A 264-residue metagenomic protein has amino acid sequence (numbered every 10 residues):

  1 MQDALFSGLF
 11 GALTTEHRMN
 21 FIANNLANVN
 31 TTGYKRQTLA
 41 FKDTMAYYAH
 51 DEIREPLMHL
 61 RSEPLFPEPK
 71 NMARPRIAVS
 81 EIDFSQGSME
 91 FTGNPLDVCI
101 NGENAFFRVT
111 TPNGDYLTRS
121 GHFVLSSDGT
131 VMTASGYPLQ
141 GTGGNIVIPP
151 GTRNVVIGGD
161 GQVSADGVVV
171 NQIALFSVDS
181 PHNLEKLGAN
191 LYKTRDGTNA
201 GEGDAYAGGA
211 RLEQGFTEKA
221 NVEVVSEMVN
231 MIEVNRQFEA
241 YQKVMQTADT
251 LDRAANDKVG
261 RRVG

Functional and structural regions predicted by a protein language model:
M1-G264: Amphipathic alpha-helical polymerization modules
